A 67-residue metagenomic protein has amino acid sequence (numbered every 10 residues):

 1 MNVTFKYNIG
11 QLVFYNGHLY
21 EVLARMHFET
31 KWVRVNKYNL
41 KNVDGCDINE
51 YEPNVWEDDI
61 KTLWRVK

Functional and structural regions predicted by a protein language model:
M1-L12: Mixed-charge, Lys/Arg-rich low-complexity intrinsically disordered regions
K6, W32, T62-W64: Serine/threonine-rich, low-complexity intrinsically disordered segments
H18-F28: Short beta-strand-centered aromatic/proline hotspots
L23, W32, E50: Short acidic, gly/pro-rich beta-turn/loop elements at beta-sheet edges and active-site/ligand-binding grooves
E29-Y38: Short, solvent-exposed secondary-structure boundary/capping segments
N39-K67: Intrinsically disordered, low-complexity, charged/polar segments
